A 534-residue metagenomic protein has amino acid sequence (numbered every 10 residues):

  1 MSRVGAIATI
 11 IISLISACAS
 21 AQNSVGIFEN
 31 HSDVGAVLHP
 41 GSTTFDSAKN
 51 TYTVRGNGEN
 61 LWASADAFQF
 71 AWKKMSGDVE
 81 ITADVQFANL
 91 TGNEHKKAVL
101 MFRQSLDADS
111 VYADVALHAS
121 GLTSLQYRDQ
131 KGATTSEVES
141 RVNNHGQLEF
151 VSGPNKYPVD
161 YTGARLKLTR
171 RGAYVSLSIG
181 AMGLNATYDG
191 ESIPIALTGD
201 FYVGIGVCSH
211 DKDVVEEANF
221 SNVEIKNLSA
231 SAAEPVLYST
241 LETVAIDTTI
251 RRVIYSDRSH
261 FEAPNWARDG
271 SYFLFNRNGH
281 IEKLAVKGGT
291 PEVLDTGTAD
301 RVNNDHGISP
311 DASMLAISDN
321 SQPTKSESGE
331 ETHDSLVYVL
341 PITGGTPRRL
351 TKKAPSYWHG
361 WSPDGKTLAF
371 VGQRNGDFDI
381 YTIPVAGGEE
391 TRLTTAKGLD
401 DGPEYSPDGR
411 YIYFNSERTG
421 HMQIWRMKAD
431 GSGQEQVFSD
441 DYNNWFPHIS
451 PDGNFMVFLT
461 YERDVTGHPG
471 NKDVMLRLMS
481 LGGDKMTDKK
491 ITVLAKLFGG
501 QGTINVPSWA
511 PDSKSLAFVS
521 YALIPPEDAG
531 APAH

Functional and structural regions predicted by a protein language model:
M1-V4: Positively charged n-region of N-terminal signal peptides that target proteins for export
I7-A17: Bacterial N-terminal signal peptides
I10, T135, Y188, T249-I250: N-terminal compositionally biased, intrinsically disordered segments and leader/signal-like regions
S13, Q147, G183, P194-A196 (+4 more regions): Acidic/proline-rich low-complexity IDRs
S16, S124-Y127, F150, L168 (+5 more regions): Generic detector of low-complexity/intrinsically disordered segments and short hydrophobic N-terminal stretches
Q22-S231: Extracellular glycan-recognition regions
S229-H534: Sequence signature of WD/YWTD-type beta-propeller architectures
